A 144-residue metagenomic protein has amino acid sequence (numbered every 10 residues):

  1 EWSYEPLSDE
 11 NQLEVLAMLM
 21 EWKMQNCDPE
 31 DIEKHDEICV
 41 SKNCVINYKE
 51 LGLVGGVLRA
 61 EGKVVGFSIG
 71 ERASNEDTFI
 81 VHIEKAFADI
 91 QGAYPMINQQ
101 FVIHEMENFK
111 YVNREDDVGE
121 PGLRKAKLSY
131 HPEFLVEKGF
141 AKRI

Functional and structural regions predicted by a protein language model:
E1, R143-I144: C-terminal "cap" of GNAT-fold acetyltransferases
W2-I90, E105: A conserved beta-strand-loop-helix scaffold within acyl/acetyltransferase catalytic domains
G56-R143: Aromatic (often tryptophan-rich) hydrophobic motifs at membrane interfaces
